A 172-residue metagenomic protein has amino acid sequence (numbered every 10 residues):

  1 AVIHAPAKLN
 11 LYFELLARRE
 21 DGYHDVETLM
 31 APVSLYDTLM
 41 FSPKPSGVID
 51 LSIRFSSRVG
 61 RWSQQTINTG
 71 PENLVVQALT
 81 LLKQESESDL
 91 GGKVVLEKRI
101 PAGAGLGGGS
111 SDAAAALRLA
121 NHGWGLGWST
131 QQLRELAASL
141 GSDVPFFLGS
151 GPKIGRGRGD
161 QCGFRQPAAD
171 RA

Functional and structural regions predicted by a protein language model:
A1-A104, H122, L126-Q131, A168: ATP-binding N-lobe of GHMP and related small-molecule kinases
K8, D112, D143: Acidic active-site catalytic centers that drive phospho-/nucleotidyl reactions and related ester hydrolyses
P71-L74, S111-D112, L133, G151: Generic hydrophobic secondary-structure packing signal
L81, L119, E135-S139: Generic structural signal for isolated residues within well-ordered alpha-helices
A104-G108, G149: Short, conserved acidic/polar surface loops in the N-terminal third of protein domains
G109-G123: Short, small-residue alpha-helix embedded
L126-A172: Alpha/beta catalytic cores of group-transfer enzymes, especially the acyltransferase/condensing modules of polyketide
